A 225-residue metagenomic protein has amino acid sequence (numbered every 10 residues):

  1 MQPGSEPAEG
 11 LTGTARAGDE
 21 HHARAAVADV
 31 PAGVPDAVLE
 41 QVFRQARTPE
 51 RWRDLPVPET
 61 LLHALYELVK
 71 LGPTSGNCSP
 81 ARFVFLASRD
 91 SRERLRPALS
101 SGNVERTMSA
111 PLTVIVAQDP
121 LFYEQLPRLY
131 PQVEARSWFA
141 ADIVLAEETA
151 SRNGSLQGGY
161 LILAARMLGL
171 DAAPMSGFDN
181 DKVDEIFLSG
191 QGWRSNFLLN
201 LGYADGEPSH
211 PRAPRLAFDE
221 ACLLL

Functional and structural regions predicted by a protein language model:
M1-L225: Acidic, surface-exposed loops and disordered segments
